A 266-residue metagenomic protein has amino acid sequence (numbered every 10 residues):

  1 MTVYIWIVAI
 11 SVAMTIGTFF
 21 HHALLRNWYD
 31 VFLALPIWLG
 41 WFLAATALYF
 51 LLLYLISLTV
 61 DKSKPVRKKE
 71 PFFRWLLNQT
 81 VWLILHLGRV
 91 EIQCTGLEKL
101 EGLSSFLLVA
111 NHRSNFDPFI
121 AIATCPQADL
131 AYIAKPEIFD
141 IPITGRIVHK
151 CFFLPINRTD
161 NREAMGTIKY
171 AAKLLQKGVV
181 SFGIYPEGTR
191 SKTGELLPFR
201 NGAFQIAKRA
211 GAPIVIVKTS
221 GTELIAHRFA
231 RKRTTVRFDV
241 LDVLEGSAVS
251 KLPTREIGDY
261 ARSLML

Functional and structural regions predicted by a protein language model:
T2-S105: Membrane-anchoring hydrophobic helices of lipid-metabolizing enzymes
I7, M165-L266: Non-catalytic C-terminal accessory region of glycerolipid acyltransferases and related lyso-lipid remodeling enzymes
S57-L77, H86-L87, E101-N161: Catalytic core of membrane glycerolipid acyltransferases/transacylases, capturing the structured, soluble-facing
L87-R89, Q127, V148-K150, K177 (+2 more regions): Short, well-ordered coil/turn elements that cap or connect secondary structure elements
C94, L108, Y132, F238-V240: Generic preference for hydrophobic
C94, L154-N157, G246: Short acidic-hydrophobic, aromatic-tinged amphipathic segments that line or gate anion-handling sites
